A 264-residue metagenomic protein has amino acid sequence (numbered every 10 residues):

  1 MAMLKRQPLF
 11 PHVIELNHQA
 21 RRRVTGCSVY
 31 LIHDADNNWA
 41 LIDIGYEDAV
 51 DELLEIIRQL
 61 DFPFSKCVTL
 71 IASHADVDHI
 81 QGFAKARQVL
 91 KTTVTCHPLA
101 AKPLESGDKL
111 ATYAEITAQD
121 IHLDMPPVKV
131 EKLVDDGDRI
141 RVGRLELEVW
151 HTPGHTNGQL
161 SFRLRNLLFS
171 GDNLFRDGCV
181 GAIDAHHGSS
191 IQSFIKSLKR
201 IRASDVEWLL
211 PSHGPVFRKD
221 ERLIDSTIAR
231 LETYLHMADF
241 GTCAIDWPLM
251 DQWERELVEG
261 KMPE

Functional and structural regions predicted by a protein language model:
L4-L60, S161-G171: Conserved beta-strand hairpin/beta-sheet module of binuclear metal-dependent hydrolase folds, prominently
L9-N17, T117-H122, R144: Short Pro/Gly-enriched beta-strand edge/turn motifs at strand-loop
H12, I32, D43, L53 (+8 more regions): Divalent metal-coordination and catalytic microenvironments
A40-I42, I71, V94, F169-S170 (+1 more regions): Residue-level marker for buried hydrophobic side chains located in beta-strands that build the well-ordered beta-sheet
Y46-D48, R139, E146-S226, R230-M237: Metallo-beta-lactamase
Y46-D51, R58-R139, A229, T233-M237: Active-site HxH/HxHxD metal-binding segment of metal-dependent hydrolases
F240-E264: C-terminal regulatory/interaction regions
